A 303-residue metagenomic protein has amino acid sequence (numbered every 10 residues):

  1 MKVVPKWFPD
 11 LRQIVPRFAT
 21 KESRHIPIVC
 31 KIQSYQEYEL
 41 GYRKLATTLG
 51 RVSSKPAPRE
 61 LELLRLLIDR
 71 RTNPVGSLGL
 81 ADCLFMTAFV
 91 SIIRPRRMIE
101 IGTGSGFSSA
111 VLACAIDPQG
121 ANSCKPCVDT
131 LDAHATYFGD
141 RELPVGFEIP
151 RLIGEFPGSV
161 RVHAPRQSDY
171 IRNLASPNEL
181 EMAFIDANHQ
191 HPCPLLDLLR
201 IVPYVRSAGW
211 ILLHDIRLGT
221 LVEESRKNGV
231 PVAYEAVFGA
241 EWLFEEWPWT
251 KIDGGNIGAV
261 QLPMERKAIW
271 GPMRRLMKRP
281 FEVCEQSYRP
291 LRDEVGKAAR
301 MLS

Functional and structural regions predicted by a protein language model:
M1-S77: Rossmann-like AdoMet
L61-E62, C83, W210: Short functional linear motifs
L64-I68, F85, G106: Hydrophobic, helix-prone linear segments
S77, T87-S303: S-adenosylmethionine/decaboxylated-SAM
L78-D82: N-terminal pre-P-loop "Q-motif" helix
